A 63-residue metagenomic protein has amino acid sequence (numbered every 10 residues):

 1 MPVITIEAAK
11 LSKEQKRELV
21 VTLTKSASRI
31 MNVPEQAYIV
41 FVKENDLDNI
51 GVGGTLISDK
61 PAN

Functional and structural regions predicted by a protein language model:
P2-N63: A domain-level signal for the structural core that forms small-molecule/cofactor-binding pockets and catalytic centers
